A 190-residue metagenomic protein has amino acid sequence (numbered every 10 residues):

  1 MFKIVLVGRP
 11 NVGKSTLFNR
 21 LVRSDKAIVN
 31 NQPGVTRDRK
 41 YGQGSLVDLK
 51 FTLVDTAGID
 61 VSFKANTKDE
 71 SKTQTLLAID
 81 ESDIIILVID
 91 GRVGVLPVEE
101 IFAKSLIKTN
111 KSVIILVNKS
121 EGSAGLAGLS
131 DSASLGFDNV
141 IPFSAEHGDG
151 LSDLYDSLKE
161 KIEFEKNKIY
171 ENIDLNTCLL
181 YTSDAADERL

Functional and structural regions predicted by a protein language model:
V12: ATP-binding Walker
S15: Walker A/P-loop
R23-V47: Switch I (effector-binding) loop of TRAFAC-class P-loop GTPase G-domains
T52-N66: Switch II (G3) loop of P-loop NTPases
L76-F137: Conserved C-terminal guanine-recognition region of P-loop GTPase G domains, centered on the G4
E121-I169: Canonical P-loop GTPase G-domain recognition
Y181-L190: Single conserved hydrophobic/aromatic residue that forms the stacking wall/gate of nucleotide- or nucleobase-binding
